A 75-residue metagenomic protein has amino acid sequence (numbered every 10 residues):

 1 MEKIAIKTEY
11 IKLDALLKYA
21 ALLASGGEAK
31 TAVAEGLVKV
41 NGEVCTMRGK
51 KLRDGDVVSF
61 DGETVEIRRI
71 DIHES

Functional and structural regions predicted by a protein language model:
M1-I11, I67: A detector for short, charged/polar N-terminal pre-domain segments
M1-K3, K30, E35, G62-T64: Low-complexity, intrinsically disordered short peptide segments enriched in small/polar/basic residues
I11-D54: A basic, amphipathic helix-loop patch mediating RNA/tRNA/ribosome contacts
M47-S75: C-terminal structural segments of small proteins and small subunits
